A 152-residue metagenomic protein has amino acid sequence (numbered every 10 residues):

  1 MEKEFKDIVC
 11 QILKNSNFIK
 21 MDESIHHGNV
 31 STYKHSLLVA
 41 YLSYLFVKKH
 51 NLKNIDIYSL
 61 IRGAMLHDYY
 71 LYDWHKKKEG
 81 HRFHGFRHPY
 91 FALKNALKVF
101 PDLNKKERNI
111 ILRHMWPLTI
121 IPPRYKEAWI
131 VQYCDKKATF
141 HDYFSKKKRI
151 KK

Functional and structural regions predicted by a protein language model:
M1-K152: Metal-dependent phosphohydrolase cores
